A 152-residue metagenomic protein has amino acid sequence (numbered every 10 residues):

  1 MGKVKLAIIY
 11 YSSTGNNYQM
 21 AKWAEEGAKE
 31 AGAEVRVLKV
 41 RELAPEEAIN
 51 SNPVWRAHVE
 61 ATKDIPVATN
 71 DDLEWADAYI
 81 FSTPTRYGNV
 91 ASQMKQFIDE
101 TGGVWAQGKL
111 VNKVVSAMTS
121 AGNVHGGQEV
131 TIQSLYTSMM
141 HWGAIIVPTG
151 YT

Functional and structural regions predicted by a protein language model:
M1-Q107: N-terminal beta1-alpha1-beta2 submodule of the flavodoxin-like/Rossmannoid cofactor-binding fold
V111-T152: Short, glycine-/small-residue-rich phosphate/pyrophosphate-handling segment
